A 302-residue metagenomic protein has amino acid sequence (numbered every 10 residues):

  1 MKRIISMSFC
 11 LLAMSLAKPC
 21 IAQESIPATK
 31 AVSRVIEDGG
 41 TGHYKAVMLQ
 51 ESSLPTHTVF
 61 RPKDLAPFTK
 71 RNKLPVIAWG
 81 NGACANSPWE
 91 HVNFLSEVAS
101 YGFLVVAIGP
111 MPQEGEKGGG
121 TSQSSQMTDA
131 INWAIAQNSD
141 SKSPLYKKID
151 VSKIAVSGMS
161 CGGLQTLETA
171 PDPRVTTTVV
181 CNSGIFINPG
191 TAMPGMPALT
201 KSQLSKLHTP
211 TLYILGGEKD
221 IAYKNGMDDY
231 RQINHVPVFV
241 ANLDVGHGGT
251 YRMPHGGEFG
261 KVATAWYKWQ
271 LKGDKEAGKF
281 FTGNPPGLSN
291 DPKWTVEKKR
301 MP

Functional and structural regions predicted by a protein language model:
E24-N72: N-terminal cap/lid segment of alpha/beta-hydrolase-fold proteins
A66-K73, G118-L164: Gly/Ser-rich "nucleophile elbow"/oxyanion-hole loop immediately N-terminal to the catalytic nucleophile in hydrolases
R71-G82: Short beta-strand element of the alpha/beta-hydrolase
C84-F94, P112-A130: Catalytic nucleophile-loop/oxyanion-hole region of alpha/beta-hydrolase and closely related hydrolase-like folds
P88-I108: Short amphipathic alpha-helix adjacent to the substrate-entry channel of hydrolases
G163-P173: Short glycine-enriched nucleophile-adjacent loop and the immediately C-terminal alpha-helix near the catalytic center
T176-M253: The feature captures the conserved acid-bearing segment of alpha/beta-hydrolase catalytic domains
V245-G248, M253-P302: Alpha/beta-hydrolase-fold serine-hydrolase catalytic core, especially in secreted/extracellular enzymes
